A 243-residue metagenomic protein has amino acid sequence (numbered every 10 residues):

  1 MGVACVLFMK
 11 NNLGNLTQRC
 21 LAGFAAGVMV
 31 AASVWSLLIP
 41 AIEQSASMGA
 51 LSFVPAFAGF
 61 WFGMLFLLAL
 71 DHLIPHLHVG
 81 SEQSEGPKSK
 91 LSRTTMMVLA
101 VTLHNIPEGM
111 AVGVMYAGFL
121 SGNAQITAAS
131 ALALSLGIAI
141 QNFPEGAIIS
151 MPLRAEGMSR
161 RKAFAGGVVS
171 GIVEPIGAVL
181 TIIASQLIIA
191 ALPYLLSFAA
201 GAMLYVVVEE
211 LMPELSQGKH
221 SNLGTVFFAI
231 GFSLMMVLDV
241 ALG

Functional and structural regions predicted by a protein language model:
M1-G243: Intrinsically disordered, metal-sensing/regulatory segments
